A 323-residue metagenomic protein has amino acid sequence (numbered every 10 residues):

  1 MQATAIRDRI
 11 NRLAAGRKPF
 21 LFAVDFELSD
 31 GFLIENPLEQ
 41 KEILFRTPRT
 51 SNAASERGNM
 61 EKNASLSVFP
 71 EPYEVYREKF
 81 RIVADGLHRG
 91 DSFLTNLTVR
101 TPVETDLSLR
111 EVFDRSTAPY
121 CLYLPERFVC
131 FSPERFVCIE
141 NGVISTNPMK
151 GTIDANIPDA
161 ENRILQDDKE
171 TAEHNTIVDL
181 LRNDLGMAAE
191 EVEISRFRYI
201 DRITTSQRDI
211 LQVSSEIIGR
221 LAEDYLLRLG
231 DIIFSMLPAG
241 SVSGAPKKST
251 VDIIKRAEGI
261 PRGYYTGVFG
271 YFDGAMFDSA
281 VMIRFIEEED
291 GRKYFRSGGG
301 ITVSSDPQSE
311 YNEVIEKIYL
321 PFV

Functional and structural regions predicted by a protein language model:
M1-V323: Extended alpha-helical targeting/anchoring segments, especially N-terminal organellar/secretory targeting helices
